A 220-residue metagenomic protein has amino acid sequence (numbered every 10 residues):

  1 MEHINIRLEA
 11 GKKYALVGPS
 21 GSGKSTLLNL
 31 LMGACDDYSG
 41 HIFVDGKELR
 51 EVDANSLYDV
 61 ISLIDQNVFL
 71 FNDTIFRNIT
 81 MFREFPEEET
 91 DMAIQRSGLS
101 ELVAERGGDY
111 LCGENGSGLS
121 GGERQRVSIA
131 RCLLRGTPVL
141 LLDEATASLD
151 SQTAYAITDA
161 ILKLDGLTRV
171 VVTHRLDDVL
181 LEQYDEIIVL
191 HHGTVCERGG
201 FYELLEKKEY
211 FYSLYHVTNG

Functional and structural regions predicted by a protein language model:
V17-P19: The feature captures the beta-strand-to-loop junction immediately N-terminal to the Walker
T26, S62, N67, I75-N78 (+1 more regions): ABC-family ATPase nucleotide-binding domain "signature/switch" substructure
M32: Helix-to-loop junction immediately C-terminal to a conserved catalytic motif
G40-K47, L57: Conserved ABC transporter NBD signature motif
V68-L111, G136, Y210: Conserved "ABC signature" C-loop
L99, E206-G220: C-terminal boundary and immediately downstream tail of ABC-type ATPase nucleotide-binding domains
